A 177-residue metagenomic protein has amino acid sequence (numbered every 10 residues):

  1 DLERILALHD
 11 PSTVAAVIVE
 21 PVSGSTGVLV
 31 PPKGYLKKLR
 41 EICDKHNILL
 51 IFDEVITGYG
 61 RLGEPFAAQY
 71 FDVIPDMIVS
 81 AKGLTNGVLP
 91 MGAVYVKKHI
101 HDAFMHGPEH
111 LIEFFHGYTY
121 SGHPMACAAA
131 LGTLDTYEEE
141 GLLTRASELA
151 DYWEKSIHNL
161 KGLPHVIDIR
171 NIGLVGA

Functional and structural regions predicted by a protein language model:
D1-A177: Conserved N-terminal phosphate-binding loop of PLP-dependent enzymes in the Aspartate aminotransferase
